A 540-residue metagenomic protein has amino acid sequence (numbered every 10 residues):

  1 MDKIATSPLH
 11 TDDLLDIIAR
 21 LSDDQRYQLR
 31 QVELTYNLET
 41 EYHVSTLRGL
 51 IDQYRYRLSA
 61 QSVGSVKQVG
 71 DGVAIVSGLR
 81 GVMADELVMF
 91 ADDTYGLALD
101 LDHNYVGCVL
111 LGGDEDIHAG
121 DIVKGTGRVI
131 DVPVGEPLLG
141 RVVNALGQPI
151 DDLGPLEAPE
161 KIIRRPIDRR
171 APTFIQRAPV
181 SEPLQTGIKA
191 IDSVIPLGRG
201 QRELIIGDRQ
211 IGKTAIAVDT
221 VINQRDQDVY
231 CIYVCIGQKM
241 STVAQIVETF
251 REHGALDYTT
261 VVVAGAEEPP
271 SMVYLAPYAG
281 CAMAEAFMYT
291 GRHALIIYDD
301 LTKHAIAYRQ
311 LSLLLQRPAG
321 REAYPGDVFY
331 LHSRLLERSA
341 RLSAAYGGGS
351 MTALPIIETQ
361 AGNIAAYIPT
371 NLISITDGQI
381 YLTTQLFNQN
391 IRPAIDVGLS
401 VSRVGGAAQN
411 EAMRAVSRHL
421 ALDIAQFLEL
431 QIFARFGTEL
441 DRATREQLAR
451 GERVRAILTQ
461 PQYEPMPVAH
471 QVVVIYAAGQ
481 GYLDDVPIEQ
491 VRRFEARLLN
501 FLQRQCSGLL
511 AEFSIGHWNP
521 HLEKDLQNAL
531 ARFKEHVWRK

Functional and structural regions predicted by a protein language model:
D23, E33-L50, R55-L184: Acidic-enriched and Gly/Ser
L29, A286, K303, L313-K540: Conserved catalytic/coupling modules of large nucleotide/cofactor-utilizing molecular machines
G81, G113-D116, V129-I130, G147-I150 (+14 more regions): Conserved nucleotide-binding/hydrolysis micro-motifs of P-loop NTPases
D121-V123, P137, I150-Q201, A215-D219 (+2 more regions): P-loop NTPase nucleotide-binding/switch module
G187-K239, C281-A284: P-loop NTPase nucleotide-binding module
Q227-V229, K239-M283, L313-P325: Nucleotide-state-sensitive switch-loop elements of NTP-binding domains
D228-C231, D257-T260, G291-L295, G348-A353: Loop/turn-to-beta-strand initiation segments
V273-Y308: Phosphate-binding/switch loop-helix module in NTP-utilizing enzymes
